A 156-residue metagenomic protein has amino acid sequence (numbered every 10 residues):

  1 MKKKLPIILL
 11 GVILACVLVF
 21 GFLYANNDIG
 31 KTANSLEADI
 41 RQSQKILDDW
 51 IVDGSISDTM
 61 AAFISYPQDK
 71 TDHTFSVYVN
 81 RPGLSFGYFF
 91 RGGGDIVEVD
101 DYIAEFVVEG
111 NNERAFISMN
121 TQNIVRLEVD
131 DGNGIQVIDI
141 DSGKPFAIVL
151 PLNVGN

Functional and structural regions predicted by a protein language model:
K4-L10, D39-I51, I56, G132: N-terminal, cleavable Sec-dependent signal peptides of secreted/periplasmic/extracellular proteins
L5-Y24: Hydrophobic membrane-insertion alpha-helices, especially the h-region of bacterial N-terminal signal peptides
Y24-W50, N120-N123: Short, non-transmembrane alpha-helical segments in secretory-pathway proteins
V52-D95: Extracytoplasmic/periplasmic/luminal assembly and interaction segments in envelope/secretory/respiratory proteins
F89-F116: Extracellular ectodomain segments of secreted/surface proteins
G110, R114, N120-I124, D130: Acidic, glycine-rich flexible loop segments
I117-S118, D139: A short, solvent-exposed beta-edge/loop patch
R126-N156: Ser/Thr-rich low-complexity repeats and stalk/linker segments
